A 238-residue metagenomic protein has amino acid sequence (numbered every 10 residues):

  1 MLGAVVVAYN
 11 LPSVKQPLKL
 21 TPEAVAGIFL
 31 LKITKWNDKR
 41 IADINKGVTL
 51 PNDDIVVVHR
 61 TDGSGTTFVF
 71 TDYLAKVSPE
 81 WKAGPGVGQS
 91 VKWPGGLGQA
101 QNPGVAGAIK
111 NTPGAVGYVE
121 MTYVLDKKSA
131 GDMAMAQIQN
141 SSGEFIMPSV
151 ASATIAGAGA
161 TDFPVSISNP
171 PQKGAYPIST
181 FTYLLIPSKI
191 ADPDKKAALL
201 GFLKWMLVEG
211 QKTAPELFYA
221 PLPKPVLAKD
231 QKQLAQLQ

Functional and structural regions predicted by a protein language model:
M1-Q238: Flexible loop/hinge segments at secondary-structure junctions
